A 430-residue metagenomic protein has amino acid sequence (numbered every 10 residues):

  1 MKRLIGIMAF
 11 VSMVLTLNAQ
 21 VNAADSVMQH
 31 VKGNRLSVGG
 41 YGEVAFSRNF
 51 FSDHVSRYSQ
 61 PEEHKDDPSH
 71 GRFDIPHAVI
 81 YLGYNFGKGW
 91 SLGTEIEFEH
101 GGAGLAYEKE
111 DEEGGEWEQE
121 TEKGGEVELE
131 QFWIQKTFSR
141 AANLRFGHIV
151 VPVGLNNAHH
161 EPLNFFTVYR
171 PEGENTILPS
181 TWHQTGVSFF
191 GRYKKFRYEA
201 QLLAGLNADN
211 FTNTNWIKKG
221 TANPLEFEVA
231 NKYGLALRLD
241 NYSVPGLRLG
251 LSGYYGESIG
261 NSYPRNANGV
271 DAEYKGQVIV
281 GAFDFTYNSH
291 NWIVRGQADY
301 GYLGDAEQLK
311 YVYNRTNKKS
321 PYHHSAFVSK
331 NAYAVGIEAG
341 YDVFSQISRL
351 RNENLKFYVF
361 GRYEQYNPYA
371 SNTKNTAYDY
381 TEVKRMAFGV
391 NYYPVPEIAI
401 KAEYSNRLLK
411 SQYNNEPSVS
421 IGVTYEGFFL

Functional and structural regions predicted by a protein language model:
L4-V11, T16-Y58: N-terminal periplasmic/intermembrane-space "pro-region" immediately following the signal or transit peptide
V27-F50, P68-A208, N231-A236, D240-R248 (+3 more regions): Outer membrane beta-barrel
V31, F51-D53, H64-D67, W117-E122 (+2 more regions): Outer-membrane beta-barrel pore domains
R72, E99-G102, P179, V229 (+2 more regions): Solvent-exposed loop/turn segments connecting transmembrane beta-strands in outer-membrane beta-barrel proteins
S180, E226-Y233, E273-Q277: Active-site glycine- and acidic-residue-rich loops that bind and position anionic ligands or nucleotide-like cofactors
G205-L206, T214, Y263, K330: Outer-membrane beta-barrel porins/channels
N210, W216-S262: Loop-centered beta-sheet repeat module
